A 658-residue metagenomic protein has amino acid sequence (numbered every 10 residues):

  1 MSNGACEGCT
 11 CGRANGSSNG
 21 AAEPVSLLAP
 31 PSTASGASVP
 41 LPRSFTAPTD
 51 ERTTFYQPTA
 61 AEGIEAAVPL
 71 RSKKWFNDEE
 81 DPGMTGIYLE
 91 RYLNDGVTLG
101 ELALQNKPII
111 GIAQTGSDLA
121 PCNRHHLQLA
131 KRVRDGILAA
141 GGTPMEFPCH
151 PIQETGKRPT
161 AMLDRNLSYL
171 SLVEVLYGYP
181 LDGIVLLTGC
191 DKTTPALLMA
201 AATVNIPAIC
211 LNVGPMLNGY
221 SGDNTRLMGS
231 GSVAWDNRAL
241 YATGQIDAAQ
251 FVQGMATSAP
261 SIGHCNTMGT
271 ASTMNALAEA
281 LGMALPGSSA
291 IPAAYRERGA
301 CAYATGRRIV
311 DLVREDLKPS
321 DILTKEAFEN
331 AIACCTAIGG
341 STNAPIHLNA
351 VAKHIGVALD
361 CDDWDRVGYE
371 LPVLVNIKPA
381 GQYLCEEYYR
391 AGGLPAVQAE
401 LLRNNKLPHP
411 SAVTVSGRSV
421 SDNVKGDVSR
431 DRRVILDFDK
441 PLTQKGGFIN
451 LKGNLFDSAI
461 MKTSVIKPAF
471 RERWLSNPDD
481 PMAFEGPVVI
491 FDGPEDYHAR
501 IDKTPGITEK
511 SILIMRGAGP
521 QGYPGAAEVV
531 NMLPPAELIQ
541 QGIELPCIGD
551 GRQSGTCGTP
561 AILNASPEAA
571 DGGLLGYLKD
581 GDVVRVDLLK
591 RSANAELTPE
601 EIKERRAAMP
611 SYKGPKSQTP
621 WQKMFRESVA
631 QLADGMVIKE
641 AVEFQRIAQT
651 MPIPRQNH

Functional and structural regions predicted by a protein language model:
M1-N3, N15, P31, R43-T46: N-terminal mitochondrial targeting presequences
S2-G20: Histidine-centered metal-binding segments
C6-C11, G36-C122, K131-C149, T155 (+4 more regions): Catalytic or ion-coupling anion/metal-binding cores of large enzyme and transporter domains
S18, E23-A37, T46: Detector for long, hydrophilic, low-complexity intrinsically disordered regions
H126: Glycine-rich beta-alpha loop segments
E146-Y179: N-terminal small/polar loop signature for handling phosphorylated ligands or for N-terminal nucleophile
D164, V185, G189-C190, I262-G269: Short, well-structured alpha-helical patches and their helix-loop capping segments that border functional surfaces
L176-L197, A208-V213: A short, small-residue-rich loop immediately preceding and capping a beta-strand
